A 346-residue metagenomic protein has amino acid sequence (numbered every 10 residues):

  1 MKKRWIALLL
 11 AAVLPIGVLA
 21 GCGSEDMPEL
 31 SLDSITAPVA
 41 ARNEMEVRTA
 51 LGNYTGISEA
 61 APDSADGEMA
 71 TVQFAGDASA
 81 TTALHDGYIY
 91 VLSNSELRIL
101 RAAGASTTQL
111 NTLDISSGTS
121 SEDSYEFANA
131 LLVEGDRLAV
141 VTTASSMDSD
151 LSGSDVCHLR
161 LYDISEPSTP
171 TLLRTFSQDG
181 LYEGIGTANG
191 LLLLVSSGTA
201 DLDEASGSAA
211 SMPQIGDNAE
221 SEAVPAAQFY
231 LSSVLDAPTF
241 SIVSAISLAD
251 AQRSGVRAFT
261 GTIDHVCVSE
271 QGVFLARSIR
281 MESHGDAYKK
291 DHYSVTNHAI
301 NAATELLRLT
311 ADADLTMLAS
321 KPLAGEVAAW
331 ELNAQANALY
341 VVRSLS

Functional and structural regions predicted by a protein language model:
M1-K2, L19, L159: Intrinsically disordered regions, especially transient/low-confidence alpha-helical propensity segments and coil-helix
M1-L9: Bacterial N-terminal signal peptides that target proteins for export
L14-V18: Hydrophobic core
C22-S346: Beta-sheet-rich non-transmembrane sensory/scaffold domains
